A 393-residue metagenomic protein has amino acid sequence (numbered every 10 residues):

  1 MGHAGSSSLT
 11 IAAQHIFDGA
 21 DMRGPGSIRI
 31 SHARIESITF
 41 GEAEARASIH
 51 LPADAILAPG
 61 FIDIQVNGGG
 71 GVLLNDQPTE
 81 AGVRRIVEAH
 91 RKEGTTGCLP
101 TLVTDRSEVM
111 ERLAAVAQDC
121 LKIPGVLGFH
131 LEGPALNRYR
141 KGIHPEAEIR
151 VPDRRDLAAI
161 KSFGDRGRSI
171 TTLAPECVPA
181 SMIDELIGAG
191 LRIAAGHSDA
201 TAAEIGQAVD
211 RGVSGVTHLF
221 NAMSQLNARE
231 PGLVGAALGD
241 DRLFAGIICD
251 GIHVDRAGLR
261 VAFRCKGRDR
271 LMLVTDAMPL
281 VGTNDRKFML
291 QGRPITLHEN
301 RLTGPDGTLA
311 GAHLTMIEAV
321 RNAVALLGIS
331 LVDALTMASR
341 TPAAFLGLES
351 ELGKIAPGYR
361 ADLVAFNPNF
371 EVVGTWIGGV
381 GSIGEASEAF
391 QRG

Functional and structural regions predicted by a protein language model:
M1-E44, W376: N-terminal metal-binding scaffold of metallo-dependent hydrolase/deaminase domains
G5-A12, I16, A43-R84, E88: Replace "His-x-His-based motif
A55-L57, I64, L74-G125, E148-F163 (+1 more regions): Alpha-helical scaffold segments that flank or form the walls of functional sites
N67-G69, R84-R112, G125-N137, G164-V178 (+4 more regions): Divalent metal-dependent hydrolysis catalytic cores, especially in the metallo-beta-lactamase
L131, L186, V216, A323 (+1 more regions): Conserved, mostly hydrophobic/aromatic
L157-T283: Active-site core of metal-dependent hydrolases
G232-G246, G251, F263-T275, V281-Y359 (+1 more regions): His/Asp/Glu-enriched, well-ordered alpha-helical/loop segment that forms or immediately abuts the divalent-metal
A344, K354-G393: C-terminal cap of metal-dependent C-N hydrolases
